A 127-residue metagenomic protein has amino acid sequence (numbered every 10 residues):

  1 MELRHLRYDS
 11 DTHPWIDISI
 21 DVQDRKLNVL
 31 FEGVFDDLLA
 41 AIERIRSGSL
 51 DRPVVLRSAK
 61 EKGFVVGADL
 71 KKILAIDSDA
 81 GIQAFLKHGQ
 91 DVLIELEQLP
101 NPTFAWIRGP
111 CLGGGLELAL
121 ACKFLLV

Functional and structural regions predicted by a protein language model:
M1-R57, I94: Conserved CoA-thioester-binding segment of acyl-CoA-metabolizing enzymes
V29, V65, G114: Residues that form or flank phosphate/diphosphate-binding pockets in enzymes that use nucleotide phosphates
F31, I82, A105-W106: A generic secondary-structure micro-motif detector that highlights 1-2 residue hydrophobic/ambivalent hotspots embedded
G48, G67, L99: Acidic-histidine catalytic/liganding microenvironments
S58-V92, C111: Glycine- (often His-adjacent) and acidic-residue-rich active-site loop that binds/positions the CoA thioester
I94-V127: Glycine-rich beta-to-alpha active-site loop
